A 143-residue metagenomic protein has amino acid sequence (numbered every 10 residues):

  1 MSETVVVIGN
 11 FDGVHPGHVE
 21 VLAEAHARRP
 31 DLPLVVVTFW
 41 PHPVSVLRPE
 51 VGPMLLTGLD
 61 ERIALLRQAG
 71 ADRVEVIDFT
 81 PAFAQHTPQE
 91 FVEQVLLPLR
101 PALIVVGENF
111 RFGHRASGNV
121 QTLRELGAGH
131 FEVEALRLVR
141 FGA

Functional and structural regions predicted by a protein language model:
M1-A143: Nucleotidyltransferase catalytic core that binds NTPs
